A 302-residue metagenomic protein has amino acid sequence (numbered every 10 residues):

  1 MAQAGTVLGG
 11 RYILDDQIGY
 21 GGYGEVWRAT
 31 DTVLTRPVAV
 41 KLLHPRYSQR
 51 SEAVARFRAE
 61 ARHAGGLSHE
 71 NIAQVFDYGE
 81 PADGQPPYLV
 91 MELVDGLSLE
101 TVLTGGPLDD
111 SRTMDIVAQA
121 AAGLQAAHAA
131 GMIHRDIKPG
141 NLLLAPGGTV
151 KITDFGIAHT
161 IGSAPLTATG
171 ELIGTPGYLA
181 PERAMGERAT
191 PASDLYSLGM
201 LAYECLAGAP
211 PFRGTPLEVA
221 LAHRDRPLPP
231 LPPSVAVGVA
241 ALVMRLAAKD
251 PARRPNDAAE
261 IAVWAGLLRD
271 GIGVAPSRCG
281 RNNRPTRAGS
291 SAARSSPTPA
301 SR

Functional and structural regions predicted by a protein language model:
M1-R281: Eukaryotic protein kinase
N282-R302: C-terminal or otherwise distal, non-catalytic regulatory regions appended to signaling enzyme catalytic cores
